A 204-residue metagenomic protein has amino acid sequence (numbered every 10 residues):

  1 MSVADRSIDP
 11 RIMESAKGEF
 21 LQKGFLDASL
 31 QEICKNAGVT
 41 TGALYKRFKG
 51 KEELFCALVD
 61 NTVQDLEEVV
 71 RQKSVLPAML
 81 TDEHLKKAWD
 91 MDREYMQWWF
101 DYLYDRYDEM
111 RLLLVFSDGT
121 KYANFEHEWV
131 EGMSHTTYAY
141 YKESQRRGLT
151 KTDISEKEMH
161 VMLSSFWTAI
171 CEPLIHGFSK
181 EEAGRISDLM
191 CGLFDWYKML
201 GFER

Functional and structural regions predicted by a protein language model:
M1-D5, G148, G201: N-terminal intrinsically disordered/low-complexity leader segments
R11, S15, E19-E53, A57: Helix-turn-helix
L30, D60-S74: Short, basic, alpha-helical segments at the C-terminal edge of helix-turn-helix-like DNA-binding modules
A57, R71-L103: Hydrophobic alpha-helical connector segments
L80-L85, L113-T120, R147-K151: Short linear capping/connector segments at secondary-structure termini
E94, W98-D105, T120-R146, K157-S164: Amphipathic alpha-helical packing segments from all-alpha helical-bundle domains
S144-L193, F202-R204: Hydrophobic/aromatic-rich alpha-helical bundle segments in the mid-to-C-terminal region
